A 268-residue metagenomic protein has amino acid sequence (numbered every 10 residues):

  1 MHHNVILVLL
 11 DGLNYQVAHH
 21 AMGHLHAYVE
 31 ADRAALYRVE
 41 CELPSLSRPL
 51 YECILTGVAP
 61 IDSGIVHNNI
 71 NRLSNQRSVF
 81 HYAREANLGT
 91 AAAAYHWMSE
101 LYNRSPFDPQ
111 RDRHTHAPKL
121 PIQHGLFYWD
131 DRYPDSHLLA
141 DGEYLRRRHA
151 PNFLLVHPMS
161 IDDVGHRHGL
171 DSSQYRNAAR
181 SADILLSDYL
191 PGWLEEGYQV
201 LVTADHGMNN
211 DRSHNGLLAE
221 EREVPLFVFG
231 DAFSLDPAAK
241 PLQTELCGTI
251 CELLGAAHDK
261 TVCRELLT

Functional and structural regions predicted by a protein language model:
M1-T268: Feature captures the catalytic ectodomains and active-site-proximal regions of enzymes that hydrolyze or transfer
